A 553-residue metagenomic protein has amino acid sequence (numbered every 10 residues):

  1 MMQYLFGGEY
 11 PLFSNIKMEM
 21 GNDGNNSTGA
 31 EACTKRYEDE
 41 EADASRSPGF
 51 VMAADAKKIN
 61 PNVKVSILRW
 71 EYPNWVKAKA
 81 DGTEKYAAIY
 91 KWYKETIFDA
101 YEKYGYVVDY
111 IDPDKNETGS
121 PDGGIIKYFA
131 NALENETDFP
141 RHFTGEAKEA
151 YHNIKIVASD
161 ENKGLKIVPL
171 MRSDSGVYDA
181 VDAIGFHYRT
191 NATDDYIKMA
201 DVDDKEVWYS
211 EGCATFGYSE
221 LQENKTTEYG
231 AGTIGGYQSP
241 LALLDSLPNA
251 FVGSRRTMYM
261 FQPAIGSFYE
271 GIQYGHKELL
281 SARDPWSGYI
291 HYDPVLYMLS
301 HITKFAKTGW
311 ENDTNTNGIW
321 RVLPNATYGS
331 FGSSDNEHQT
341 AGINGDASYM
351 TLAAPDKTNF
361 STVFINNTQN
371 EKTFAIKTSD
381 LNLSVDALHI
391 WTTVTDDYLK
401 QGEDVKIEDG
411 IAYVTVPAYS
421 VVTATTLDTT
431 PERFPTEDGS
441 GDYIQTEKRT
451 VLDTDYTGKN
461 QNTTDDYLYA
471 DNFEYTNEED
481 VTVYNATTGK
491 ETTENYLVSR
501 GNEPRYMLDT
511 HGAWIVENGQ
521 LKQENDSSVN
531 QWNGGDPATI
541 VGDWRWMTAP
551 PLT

Functional and structural regions predicted by a protein language model:
M1-D109, P113, G123, K127 (+1 more regions): N-terminal catalytic cores of secreted or lumenal carbohydrate-active enzymes
A88-Y110, E117-S219: Active-site neighborhood of glycoside hydrolase catalytic domains
Y209-S330: Aromatic/acidic polysaccharide-binding cleft in carbohydrate-active enzymes
G318-S384, Y419: Carbohydrate-binding surface patches
D404-V451: C-terminal beta-strand-rich structural cap/linker in extracellular carbohydrate-active enzymes
F434-T510: Extracellular carbohydrate-recognition regions
D509-V541: Short carbohydrate-recognition loop motifs
G542-T553: A carbohydrate-recognition surface predominantly in extracellular/luminal proteins
